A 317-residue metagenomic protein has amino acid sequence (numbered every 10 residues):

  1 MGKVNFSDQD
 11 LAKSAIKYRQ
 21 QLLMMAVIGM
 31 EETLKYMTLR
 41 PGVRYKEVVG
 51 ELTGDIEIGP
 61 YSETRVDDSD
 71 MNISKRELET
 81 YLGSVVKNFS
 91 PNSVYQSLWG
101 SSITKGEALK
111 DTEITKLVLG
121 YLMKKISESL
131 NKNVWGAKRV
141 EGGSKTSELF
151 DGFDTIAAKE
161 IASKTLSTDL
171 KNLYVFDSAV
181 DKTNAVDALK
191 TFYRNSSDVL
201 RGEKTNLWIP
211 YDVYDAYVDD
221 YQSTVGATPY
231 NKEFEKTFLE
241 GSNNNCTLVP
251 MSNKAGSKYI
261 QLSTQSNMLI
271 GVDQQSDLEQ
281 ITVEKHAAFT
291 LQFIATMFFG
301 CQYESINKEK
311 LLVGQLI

Functional and structural regions predicted by a protein language model:
G2-E57, F150-D177, Y214-I317: Sequence/fold signature of self-assembling virion shell proteins
Q21-G100: Assembly/oligomerization interface modules of large self-assembling protein complexes
F89-S90, I209, A295: Hydrophobic side chains in beta-strands
S97, N131, A216-V218: Short helix/loop capping segments that flank catalytic or ligand/cofactor-binding pockets
G100-A188: Alpha-helical scaffold segments that mediate packing/assembly in large oligomeric complexes
K105, S129, N133, E160 (+5 more regions): Short secondary-structure junctions and interdomain/linker hinges
L119, G202-K204, T290: Extracellular structured ligand-interaction cores
D177-V225: Ordered core of a single globular domain
